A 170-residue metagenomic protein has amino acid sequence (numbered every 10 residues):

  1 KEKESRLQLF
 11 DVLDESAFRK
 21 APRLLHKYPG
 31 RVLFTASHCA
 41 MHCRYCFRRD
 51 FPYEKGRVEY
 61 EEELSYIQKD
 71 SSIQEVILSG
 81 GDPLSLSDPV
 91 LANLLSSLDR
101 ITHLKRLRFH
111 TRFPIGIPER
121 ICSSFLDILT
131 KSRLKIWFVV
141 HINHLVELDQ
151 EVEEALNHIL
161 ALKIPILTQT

Functional and structural regions predicted by a protein language model:
K1-H26: Flexible, acidic/Gly-rich N-terminal and inter-domain linker regions that tether and position cofactor-handling modules
E2-Q8, E62-K69: Amphipathic repeat-derived elements
Q8-D11, E59, S124: Secondary-structure junction/capping motif
F18-P22, V32-F34, Y60-Q68: Short, charged beta->alpha transition segments
Y28-V58, F109: Canonical Radical SAM [4Fe-4S] cluster-binding loop centered on the CxxxCxxC motif and its immediate flanking residues
F34, C46, E75-L84: Conserved catalytic-core segments centered on acid/base and nucleophilic motifs
F51, G81, R112: Flexible loop residues that form catalytic and substrate-binding hotspots at small-molecule/glycan-binding clefts
E61, Q68-S71, E75, L84-T170: Conserved AdoMet/S-adenosylmethionine-binding subsite of the radical SAM
